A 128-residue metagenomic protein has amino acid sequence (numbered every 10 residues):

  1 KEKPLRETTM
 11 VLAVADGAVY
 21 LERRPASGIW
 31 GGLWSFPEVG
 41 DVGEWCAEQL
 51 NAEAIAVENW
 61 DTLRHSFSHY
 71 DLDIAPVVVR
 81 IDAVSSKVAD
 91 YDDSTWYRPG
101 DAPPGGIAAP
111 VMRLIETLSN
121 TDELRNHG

Functional and structural regions predicted by a protein language model:
K1-G128: Intrinsically disordered, low-complexity, charged terminal extensions of DNA damage-control enzymes
